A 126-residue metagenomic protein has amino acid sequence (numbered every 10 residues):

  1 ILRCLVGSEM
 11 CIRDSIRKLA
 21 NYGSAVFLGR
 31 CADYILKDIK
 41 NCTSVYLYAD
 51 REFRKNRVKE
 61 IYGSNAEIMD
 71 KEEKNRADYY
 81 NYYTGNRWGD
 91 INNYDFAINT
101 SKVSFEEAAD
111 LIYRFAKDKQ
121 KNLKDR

Functional and structural regions predicted by a protein language model:
I1-G7, C11-I12: Single conserved hydrophobic/aromatic residue that forms the stacking wall/gate of nucleotide- or nucleobase-binding
R13, F105-Y113: Short, amphipathic alpha-helical "lid/cap" segments that border enzyme active or binding sites
Y22-A25: Loop/turn-to-beta-strand initiation segments
G29-D33: Short, polar loop motifs at secondary-structure junctions
Y34-I39, I91: Short loop/helix-cap segments at secondary-structure boundaries that form the rim of catalytic
D38-Y62, A66-E72: Conserved phosphate-donor/acceptor-positioning beta-strand/loop module used by diverse small-molecule
S64-E106: Small-molecule kinase domains that catalyze NTP-dependent phosphoryl transfer to phosphate-bearing small molecules
K119-R126: C-terminal helical "lid" subdomain and adjoining coupling/linker elements of P-loop NTPases
